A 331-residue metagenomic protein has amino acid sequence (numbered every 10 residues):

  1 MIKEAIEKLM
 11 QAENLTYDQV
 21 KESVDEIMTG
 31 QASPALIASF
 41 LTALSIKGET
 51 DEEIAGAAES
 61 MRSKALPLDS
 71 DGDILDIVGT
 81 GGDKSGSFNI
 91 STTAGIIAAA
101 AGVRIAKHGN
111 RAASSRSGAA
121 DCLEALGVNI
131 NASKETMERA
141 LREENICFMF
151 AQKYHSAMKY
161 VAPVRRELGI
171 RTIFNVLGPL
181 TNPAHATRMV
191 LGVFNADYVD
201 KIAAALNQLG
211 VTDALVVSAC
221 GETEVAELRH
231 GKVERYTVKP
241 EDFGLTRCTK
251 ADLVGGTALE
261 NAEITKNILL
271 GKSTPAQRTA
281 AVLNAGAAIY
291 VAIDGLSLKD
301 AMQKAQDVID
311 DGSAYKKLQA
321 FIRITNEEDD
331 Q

Functional and structural regions predicted by a protein language model:
M1, L9-A55, R62-S70, A280-A281 (+1 more regions): N-terminal glycine-rich anion-binding loops that anchor highly charged ligand groups
M1-E13, I77-S85: N-terminal basic/disordered segments at the start of proteins
K8, S63-L66, S87, G102 (+2 more regions): Glycine-rich anion-binding loops and their surrounding alpha/beta cores
T16, S33-P34, T50, R104 (+3 more regions): Helix N-cap / loop-to-helix initiation motif
I27, S45-K47, G81-S85, A112-S114 (+2 more regions): Short, small-residue-enriched loops and turns at beta-alpha junctions that line or gate enzyme active sites
L36-S39, A106-H108, V216-S218: Short beta-strand segments at enzyme active-site cores
L41, F88-E144: A glycine-rich phosphate/pyrophosphate-binding beta-strand-loop-alpha-helix module
G48-A113: Active-site cofactor/substrate anionic-group-binding motifs, chiefly glycine- and Lys/Arg-rich phosphate-binding loops
